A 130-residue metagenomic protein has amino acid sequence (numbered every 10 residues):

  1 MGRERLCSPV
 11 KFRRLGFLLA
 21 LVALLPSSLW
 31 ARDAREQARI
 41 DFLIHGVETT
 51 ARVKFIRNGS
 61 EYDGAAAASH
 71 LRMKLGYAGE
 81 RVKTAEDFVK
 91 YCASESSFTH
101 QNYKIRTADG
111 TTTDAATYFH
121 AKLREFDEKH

Functional and structural regions predicted by a protein language model:
E4, S8-V22, P26-S27: Twin-arginine (Tat) signal peptide motif
L29-E36: Boundary at the C-terminal end of the N-terminal hydrophobic targeting segment
V47: Divalent-cation
K54, N58-H130: Compact alpha-helical subdomains of small soluble proteins
